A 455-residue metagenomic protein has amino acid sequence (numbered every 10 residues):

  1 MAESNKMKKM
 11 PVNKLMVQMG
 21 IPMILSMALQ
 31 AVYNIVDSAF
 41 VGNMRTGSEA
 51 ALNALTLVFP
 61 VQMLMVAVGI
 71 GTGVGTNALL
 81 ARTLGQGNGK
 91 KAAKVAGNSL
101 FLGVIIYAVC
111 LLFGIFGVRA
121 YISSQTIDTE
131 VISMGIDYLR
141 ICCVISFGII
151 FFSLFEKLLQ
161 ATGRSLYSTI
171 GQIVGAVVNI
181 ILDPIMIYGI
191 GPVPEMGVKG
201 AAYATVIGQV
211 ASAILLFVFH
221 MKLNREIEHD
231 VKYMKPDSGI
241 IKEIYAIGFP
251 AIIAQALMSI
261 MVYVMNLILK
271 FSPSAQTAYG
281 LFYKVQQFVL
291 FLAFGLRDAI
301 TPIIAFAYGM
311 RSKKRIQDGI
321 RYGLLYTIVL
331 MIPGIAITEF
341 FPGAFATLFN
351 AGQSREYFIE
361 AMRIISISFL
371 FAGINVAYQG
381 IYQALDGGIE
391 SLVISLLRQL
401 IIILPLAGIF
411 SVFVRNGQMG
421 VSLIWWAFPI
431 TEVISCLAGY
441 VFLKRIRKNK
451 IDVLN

Functional and structural regions predicted by a protein language model:
M1-G20, L80-F147, V193-G248, I304-S368 (+1 more regions): Short alpha-helical transmembrane segments in multi-pass integral membrane proteins
M7-G47, P60-G75, L79, V104-L111 (+5 more regions): N-terminal transmembrane alpha-helices
Q18-D37, I141, G175, G208-S212 (+4 more regions): Transmembrane helical elements of multi-pass membrane transporters/channels
M23, M27, A39, A78 (+16 more regions): Transmembrane alpha-helix boundary and packing residues in multipass membrane permease domains and related
A28, V32-N53, I122-T129, I185-M196 (+5 more regions): Helix-terminus/linker motif at the lipid-water interface of multi-pass membrane proteins
E49-P60, G135, L139, P273-F288 (+2 more regions): Small-residue hotspots at the loop-to-helix junctions and early N-terminal turns of transmembrane alpha-helices
L52-L112, I149-S168, A278-F340, A372-D386 (+1 more regions): Small-residue-rich hydrophobic transmembrane alpha-helices
G73, C142-Q160, S168-A176, A201-L216 (+4 more regions): Short runs within selected transmembrane alpha-helices of multi-pass transporters and secretion channels
